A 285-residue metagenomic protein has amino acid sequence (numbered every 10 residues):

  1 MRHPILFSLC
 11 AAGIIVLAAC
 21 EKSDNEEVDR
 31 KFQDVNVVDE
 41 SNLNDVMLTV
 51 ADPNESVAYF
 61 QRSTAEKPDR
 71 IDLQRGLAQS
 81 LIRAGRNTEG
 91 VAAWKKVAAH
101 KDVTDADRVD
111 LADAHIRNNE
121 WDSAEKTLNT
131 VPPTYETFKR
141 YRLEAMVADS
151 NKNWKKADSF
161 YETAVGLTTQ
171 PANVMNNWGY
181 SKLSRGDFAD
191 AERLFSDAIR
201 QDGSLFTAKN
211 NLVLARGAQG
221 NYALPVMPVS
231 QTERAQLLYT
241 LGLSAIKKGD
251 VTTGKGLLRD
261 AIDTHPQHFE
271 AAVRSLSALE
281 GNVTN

Functional and structural regions predicted by a protein language model:
R2, L6, V16, C20-G76 (+2 more regions): N-terminal leader/linker segments that initiate helical-solenoid repeat arrays
E66, A99-K101, V131-Y135, G166-L167 (+3 more regions): Structural marker of alpha-solenoid helical repeat scaffolds
I71-D72, T104-A106, E136-K139, W154 (+5 more regions): Helix-start (N-cap) detector for alpha-helical repeat units in TPR-like alpha-solenoids, especially tetratricopeptide
G76, D110, L143-E144, N177 (+3 more regions): Canonical tetratricopeptide repeat
